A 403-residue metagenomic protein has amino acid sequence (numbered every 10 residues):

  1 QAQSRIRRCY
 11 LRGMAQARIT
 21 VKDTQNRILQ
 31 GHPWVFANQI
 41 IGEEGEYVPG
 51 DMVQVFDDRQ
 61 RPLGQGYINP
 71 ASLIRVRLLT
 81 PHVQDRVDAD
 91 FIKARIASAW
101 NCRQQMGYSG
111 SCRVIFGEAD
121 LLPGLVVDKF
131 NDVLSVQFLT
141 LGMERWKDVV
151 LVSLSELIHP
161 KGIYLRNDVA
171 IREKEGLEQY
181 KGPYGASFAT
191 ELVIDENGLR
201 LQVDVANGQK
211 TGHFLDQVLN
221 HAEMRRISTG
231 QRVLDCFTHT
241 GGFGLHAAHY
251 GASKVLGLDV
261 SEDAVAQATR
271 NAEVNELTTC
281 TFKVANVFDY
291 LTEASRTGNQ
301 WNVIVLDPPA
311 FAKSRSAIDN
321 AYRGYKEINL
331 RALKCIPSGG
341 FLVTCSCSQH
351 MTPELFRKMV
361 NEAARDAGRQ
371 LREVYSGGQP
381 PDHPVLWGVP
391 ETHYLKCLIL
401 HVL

Functional and structural regions predicted by a protein language model:
I6, Y10-K129: Non-catalytic accessory regions of SAM-dependent methyltransferases
I115-D128, R145-F214, A222: Non-catalytic substrate-recognition/targeting regions of SAM-dependent transferases
G230-F237: Conserved class I S-adenosyl-L-methionine
T240-S253: Conserved SAM-binding loop of SAM-dependent methyltransferases across substrates and taxa, primarily the Class I
K254-D259: Conserved SAM-binding motif I beta-strand of class I
D263-N302: S-adenosyl-L-methionine
Q300, E327, F341-L403: C-terminal catalytic and target-recognition region of SAM-dependent MTase-like enzymes, primarily methyltransferases
W301-R331: Mobile active-site "lid"/loop adjacent to the S-adenosyl-L-methionine
